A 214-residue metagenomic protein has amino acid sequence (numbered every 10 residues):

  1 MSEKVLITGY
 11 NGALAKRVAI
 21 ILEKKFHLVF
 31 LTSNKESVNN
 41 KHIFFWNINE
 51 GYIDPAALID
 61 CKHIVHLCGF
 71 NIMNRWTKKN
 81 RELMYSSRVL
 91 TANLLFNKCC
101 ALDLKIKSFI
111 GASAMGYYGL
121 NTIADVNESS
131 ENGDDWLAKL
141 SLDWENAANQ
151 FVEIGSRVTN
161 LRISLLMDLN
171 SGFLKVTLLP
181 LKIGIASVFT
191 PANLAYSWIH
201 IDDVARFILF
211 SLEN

Functional and structural regions predicted by a protein language model:
K4-K25: N-terminal Rossmann NAD(P)H-binding glycine-rich loop of SDR-like oxidoreductase domains
H42-T91: NAD(P)H-binding glycine-rich loop region in Rossmannoid oxidoreductase-like domains and their noncatalytic homologs
N93-D135: Conserved Rossmann-fold NAD(P)-dependent oxidoreductase catalytic core, especially the SDR/UDP-sugar
S113, N146-L169: Conserved beta-loop-beta element that borders a ligand/cofactor-binding pocket
G133-D135, S164-S171, P191-I199: Glycine-rich "substrate-gating" loop/helix at the edge of Rossmann-like oxidoreductase active sites
I154-S156, M167-V176, F210-N214: Glycine/proline-rich active-site loop of Rossmann-fold NAD(P)-dependent oxidoreductases
L178-A186, L194-N214: Alpha-helical substrate-binding/gating segment
